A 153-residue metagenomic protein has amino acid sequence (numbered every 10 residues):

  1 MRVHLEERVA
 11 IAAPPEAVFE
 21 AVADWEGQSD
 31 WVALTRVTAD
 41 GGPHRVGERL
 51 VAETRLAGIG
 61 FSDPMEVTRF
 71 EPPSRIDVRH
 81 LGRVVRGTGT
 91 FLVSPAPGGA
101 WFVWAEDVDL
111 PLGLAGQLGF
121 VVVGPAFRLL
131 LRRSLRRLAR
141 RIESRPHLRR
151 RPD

Functional and structural regions predicted by a protein language model:
M1-R45, L148, D153: Hydrophobic ligand-binding cavity/cleft-lining segments
E6, S62, T88: Short coil/loop residues immediately preceding or within conserved phosphate-binding loops of NTP-utilizing enzyme
E7-V9, A52-T54, V78, F91 (+1 more regions): Preference for bulky hydrophobic residues occupying beta-strand positions in well-ordered beta-sheet regions
I11, L56-G58, V108-L112: Beta-strand elements of well-folded, non-transmembrane domains
A39-V85, A96-W101, R133-P152: Glycine-rich portal/gate segments that line the openings of hydrophobic small-molecule binding cavities
R79-R133, R149-R150: Beta-strand/loop substructures that line and gate deep hydrophobic ligand-binding cavities in soluble
